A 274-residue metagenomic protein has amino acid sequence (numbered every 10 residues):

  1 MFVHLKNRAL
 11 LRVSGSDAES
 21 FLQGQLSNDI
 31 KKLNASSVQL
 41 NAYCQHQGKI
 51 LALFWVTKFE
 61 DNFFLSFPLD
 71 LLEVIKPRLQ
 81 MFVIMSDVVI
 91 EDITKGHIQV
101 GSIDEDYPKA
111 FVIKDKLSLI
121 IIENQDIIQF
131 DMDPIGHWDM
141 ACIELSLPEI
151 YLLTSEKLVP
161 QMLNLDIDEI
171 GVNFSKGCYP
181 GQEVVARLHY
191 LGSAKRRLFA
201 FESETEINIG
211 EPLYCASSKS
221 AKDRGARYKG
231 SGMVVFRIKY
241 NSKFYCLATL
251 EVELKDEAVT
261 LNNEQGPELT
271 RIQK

Functional and structural regions predicted by a protein language model:
M1-A52, E60: Acidic, proline/glycine-enriched N-terminal capping motif
F2-S14, W55-P148: Acidic, low-complexity central loop/insert segments
G15, L65, G181, Y228: Residue-level signal for inorganic ion chemistry
D17-L22, L72-K76, E105-Y107, N124-F130 (+2 more regions): Short, conserved charged micro-motifs
L40-L53, I84, D104-P108, V185 (+1 more regions): Short amphipathic beta-strand starts and helix->beta connectors
V56-K58, F64-L65, A110-I122, K157-G177 (+1 more regions): The conserved catalytic core of RNA pseudouridine synthases
I121-E202: Anionic-ligand-binding alpha/beta catalytic cores of soluble enzymes and soluble regulatory domains that recognize
D166-I170, A186-K274: Glycine-rich, small/acidic residue-mixed loop/short-helix segments
